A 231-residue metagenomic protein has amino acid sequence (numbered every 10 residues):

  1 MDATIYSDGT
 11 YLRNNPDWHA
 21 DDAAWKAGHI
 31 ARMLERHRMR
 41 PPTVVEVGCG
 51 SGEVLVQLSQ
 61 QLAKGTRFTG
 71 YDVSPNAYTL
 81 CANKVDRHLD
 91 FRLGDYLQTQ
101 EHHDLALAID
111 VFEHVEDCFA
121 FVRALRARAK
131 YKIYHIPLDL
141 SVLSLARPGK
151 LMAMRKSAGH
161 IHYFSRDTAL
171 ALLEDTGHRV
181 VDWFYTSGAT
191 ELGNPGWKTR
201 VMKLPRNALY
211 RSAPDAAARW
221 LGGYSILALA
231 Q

Functional and structural regions predicted by a protein language model:
M1-H103, I109, F119-A124, A158-D167 (+4 more regions): Conserved N-terminal segment of class I S-adenosyl-L-methionine
D110-H114: A short His-aromatic
V115-E116, A129: Helix-to-beta-strand junctions that scaffold the AdoMet/dcAdoMet cofactor pocket in Class I SAM-dependent enzymes
A124-R128, H135: Conserved helix-to-beta-strand junction in the class I
I133-H135, F184: Short beta-strand segments
H135-H160: Short, glycine-/aromatic-enriched active-site segment of Class I SAM-dependent methyltransferases
D175-T176: Substrate-binding/catalytic lobe of Class I Rossmann-like enzymes that use SAM or dcSAM, i.e., the mid-to-C-terminal
